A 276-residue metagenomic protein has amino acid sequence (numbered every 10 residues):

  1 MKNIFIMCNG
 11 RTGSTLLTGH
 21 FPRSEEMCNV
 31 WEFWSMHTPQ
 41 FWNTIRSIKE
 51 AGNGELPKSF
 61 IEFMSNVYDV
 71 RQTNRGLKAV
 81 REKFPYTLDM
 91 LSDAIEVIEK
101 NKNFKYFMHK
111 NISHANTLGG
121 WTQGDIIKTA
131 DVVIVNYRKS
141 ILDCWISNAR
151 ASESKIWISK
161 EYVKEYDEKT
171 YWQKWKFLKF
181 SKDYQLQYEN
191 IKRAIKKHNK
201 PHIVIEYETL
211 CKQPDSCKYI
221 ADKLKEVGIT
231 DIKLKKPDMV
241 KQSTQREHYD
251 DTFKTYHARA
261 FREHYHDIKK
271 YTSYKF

Functional and structural regions predicted by a protein language model:
M1-D93, R246-H248: PAPS-dependent sulfotransferase catalytic core
S24, F104, A130-D131: Short, well-ordered alpha-helix to beta-strand connector turns
N29, I141, K235-K236: Glycine-rich, flexible loop/turn motifs
M36-N43, V163-K164, K192-Y274: The conserved 3'-phosphoadenosine-5'-phosphosulfate
A51, V70, V97, Y271-Y274: Surface-exposed polar/charged interaction patches
I61-L118, I126-I127, N136-Y137, L142 (+1 more regions): A basic- and aromatic-enriched beta-loop-alpha substructure that forms the phosphate/nucleotide- and DNA/RNA-contacting
N101, Q173-Q187, R246-T252, K269-K275: Electropositive, surface-exposed helix/loop patches at the edges of structured domains that serve as adaptable
M108-T230: PAPS-dependent sulfotransferase catalytic domain
